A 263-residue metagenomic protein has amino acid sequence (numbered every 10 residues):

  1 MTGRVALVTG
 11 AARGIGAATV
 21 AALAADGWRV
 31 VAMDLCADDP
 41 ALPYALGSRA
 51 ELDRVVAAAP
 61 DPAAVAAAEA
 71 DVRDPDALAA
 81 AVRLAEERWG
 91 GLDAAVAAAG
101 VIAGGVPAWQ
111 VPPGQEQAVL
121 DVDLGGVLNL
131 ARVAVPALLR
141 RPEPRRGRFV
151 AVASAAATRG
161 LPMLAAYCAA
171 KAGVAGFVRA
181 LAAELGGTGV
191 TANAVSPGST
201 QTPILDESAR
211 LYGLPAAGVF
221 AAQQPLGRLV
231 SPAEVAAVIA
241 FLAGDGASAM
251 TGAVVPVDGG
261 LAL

Functional and structural regions predicted by a protein language model:
T2-W89, A103-V106, G114-Q115, E207: Short-chain dehydrogenase/reductase
W89, R228-V257, A262: C-terminal substrate-recognition "lid" of short-chain dehydrogenase/reductases
V106-A108, Q115-L120, F220: Substrate-binding pocket helix/loop in short-chain dehydrogenase/reductase
A131, A170, V178: Active-site helix of classical SDR
P136, A183-G187, S248: Alpha-helical segment proximal to the catalytic Tyr-Lys
R146, G186, T191, M250-G252: Short, small/polar-rich loop/turn modules that mediate ligand/substrate recognition or access, typified
S154: Residue(s) in the substrate-gating loop at a strand-loop-helix junction that position the organic substrate next
